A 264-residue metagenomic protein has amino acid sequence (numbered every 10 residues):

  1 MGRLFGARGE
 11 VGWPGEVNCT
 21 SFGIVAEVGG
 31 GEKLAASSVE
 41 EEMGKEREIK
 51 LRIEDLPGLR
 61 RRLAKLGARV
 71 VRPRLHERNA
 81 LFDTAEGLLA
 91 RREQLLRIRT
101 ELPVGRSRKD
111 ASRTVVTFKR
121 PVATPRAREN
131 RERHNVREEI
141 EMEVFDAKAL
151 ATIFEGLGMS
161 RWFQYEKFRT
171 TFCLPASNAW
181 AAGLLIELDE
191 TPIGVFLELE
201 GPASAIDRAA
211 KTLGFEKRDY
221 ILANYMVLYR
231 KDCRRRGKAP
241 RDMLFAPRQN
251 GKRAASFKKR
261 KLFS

Functional and structural regions predicted by a protein language model:
G30-E42: Short, Lys/Arg-enriched N-terminal segments with co-localized hydrophobic residues within the first ~10-30 amino acids
E40-G183, F215, D219-S264: N-terminal strand-loop-strand beta-hairpin
I53-L56, P202-I206: Helix N-cap motif at beta-to-alpha junctions
Q164, I186-I193, E200: A contiguous pocket-lining binding segment that forms or flanks enzyme active sites
